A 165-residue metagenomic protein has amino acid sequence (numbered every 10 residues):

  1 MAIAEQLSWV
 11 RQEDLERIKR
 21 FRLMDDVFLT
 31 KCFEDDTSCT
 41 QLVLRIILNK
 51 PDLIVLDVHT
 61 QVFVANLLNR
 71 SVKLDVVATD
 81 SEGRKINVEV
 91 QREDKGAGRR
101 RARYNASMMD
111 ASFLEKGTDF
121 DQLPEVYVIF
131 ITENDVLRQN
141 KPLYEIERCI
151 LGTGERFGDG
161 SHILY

Functional and structural regions predicted by a protein language model:
M1-Y165: Elongated, amphipathic alpha-helical interaction scaffolds
